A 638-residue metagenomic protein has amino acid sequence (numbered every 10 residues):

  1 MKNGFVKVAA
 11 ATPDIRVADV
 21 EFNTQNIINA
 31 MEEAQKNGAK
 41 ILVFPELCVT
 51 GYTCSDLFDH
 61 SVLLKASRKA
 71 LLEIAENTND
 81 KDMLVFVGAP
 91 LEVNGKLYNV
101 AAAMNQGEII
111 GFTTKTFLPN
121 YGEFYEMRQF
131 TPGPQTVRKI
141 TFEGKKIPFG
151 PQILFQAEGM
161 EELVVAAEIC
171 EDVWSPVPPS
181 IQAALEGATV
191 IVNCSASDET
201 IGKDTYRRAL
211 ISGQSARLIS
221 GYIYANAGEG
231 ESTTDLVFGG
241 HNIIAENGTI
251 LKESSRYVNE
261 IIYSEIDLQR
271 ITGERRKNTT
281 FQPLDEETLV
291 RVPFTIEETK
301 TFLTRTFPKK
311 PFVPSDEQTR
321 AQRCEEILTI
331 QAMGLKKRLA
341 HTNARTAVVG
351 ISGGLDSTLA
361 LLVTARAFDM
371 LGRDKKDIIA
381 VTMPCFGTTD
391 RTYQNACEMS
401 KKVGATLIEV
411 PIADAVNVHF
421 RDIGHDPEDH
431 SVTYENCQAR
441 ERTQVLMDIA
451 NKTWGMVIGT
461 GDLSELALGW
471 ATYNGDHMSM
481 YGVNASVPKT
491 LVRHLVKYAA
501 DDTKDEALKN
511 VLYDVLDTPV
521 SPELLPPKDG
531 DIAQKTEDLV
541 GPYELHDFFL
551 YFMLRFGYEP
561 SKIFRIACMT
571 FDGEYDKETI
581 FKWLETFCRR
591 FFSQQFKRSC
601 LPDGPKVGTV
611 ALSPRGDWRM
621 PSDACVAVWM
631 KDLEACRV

Functional and structural regions predicted by a protein language model:
M1-G350, R366-K375, K402, L407: Enzyme catalytic cores with a strong preference for nitrogen-chemistry domains
K7, N23, E161, I219-S220 (+5 more regions): ATP/NTP-dependent adenylation/nucleotidyl-transfer catalytic domains that generate, transfer, or process NMP-activated
